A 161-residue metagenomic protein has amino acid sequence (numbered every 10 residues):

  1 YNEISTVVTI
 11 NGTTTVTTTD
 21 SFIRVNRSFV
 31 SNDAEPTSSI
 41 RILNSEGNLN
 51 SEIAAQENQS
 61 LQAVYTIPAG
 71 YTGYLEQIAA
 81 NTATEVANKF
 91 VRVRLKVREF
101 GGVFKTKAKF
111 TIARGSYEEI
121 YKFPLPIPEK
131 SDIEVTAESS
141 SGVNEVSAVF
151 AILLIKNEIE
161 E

Functional and structural regions predicted by a protein language model:
N2-R24, F29-E161: Beta-strand-centric surfaces of beta-sandwich/beta-rich domains
